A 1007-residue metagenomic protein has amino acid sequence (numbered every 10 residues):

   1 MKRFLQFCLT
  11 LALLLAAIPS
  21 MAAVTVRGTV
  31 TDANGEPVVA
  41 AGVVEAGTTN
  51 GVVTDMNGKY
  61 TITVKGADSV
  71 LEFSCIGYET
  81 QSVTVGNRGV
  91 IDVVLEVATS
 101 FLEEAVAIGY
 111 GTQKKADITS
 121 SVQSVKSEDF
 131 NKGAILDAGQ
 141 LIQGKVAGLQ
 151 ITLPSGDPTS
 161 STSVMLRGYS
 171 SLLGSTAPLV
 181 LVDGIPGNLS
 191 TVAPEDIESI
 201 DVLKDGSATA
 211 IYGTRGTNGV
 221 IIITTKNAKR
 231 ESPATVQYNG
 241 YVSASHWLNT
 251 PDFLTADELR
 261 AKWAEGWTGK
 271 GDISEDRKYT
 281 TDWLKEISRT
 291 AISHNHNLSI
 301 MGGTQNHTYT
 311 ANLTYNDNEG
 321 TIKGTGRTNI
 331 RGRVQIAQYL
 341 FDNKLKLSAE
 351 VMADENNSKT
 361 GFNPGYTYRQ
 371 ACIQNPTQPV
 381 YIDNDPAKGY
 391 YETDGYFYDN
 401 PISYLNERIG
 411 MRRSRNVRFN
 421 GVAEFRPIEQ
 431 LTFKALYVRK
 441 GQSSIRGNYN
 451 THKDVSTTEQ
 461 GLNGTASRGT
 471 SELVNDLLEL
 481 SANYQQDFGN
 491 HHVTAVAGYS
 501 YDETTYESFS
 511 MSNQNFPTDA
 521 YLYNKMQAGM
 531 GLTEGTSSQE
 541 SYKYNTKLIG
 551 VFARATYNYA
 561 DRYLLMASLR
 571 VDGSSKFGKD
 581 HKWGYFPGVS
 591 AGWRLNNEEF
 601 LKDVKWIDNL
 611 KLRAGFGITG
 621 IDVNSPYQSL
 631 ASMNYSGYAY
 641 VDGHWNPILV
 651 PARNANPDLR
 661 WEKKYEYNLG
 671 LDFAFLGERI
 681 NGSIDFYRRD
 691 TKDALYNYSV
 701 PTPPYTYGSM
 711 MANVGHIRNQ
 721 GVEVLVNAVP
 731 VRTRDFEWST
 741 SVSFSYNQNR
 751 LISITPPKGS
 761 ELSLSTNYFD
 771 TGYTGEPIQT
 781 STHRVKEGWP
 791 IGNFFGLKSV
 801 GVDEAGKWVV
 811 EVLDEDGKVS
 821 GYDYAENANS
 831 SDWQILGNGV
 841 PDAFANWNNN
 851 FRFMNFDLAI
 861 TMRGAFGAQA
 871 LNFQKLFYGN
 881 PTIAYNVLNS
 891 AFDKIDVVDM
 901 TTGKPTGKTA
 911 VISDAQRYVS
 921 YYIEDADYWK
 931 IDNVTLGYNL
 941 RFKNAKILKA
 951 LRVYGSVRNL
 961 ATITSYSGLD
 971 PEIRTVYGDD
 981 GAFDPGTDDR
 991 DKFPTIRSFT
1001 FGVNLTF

Functional and structural regions predicted by a protein language model:
M1-L340, L345-D354, R418-F419, Y707 (+6 more regions): Short, small/polar-rich motifs associated with maturation and membrane association, primarily at protein termini
A12-A23, E79, K359, G677 (+3 more regions): Short hydrophobic alpha-helical membrane-anchoring segments
V30, V53, L179, F686 (+3 more regions): Hydrophobic beta-strand positions
F130, A177, A291-H294, N329-I330 (+6 more regions): Extracellular/periplasmic, surface-exposed regions of secreted and cell-surface proteins
A208-T209, W283-I287, N654-N656, Q834-I835 (+1 more regions): Short, P/G- and charge-enriched loop/turn segments at secondary-structure junctions
H246, P251, A256-G266, A353-E392 (+6 more regions): A surface-exposed, glycine/aromatic-enriched loop/edge motif typical of exported proteins
D276-W283, S537, A828-D832: Short Pro/Gly-enriched beta-strand edge/turn motifs at strand-loop
D454, Y640-A652, D690-V714, N749-V840 (+4 more regions): Surface-exposed, extracytoplasmic segments of Gram-negative outer-membrane nutrient-acquisition systems
